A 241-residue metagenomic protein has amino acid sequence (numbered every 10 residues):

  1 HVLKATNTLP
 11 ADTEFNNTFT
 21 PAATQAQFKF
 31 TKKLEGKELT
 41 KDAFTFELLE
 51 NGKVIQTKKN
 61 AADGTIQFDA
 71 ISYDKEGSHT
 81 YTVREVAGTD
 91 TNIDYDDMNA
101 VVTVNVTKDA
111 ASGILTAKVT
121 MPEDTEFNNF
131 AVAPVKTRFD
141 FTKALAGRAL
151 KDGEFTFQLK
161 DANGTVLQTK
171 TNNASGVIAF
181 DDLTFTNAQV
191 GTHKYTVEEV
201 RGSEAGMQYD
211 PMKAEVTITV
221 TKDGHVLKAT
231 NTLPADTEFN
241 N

Functional and structural regions predicted by a protein language model:
H1-N241: Solvent-exposed loop/turn and edge beta-strand elements of beta-rich ligand-binding domains
